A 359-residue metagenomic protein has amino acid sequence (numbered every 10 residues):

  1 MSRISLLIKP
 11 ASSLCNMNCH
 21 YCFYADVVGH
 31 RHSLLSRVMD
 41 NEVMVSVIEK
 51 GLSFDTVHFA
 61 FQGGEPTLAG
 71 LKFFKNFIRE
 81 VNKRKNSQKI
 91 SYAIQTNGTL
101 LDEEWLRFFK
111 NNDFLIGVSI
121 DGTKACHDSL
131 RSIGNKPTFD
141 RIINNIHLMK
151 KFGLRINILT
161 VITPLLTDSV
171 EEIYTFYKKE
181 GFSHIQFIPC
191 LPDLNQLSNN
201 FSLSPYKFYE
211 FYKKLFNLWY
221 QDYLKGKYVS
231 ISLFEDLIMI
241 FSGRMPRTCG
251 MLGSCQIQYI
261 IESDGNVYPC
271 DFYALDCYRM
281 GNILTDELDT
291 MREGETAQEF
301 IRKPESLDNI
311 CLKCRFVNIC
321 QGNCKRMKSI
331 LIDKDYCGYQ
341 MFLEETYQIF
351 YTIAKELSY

Functional and structural regions predicted by a protein language model:
M1-K9, Q298-E305: Ferredoxin-like iron-sulfur electron-transfer modules
S2-M39: Canonical Radical SAM [4Fe-4S] cluster-binding loop centered on the CxxxCxxC motif and its immediate flanking residues
L6-I8, H58-G64, S91-T96, I231-L233: Extended hydrophobic secondary-structure segments that form protein cores and membrane-embedded regions
C15, C19-C22, C249, C255 (+5 more regions): Short cysteine clusters
M44-E49, S53-A60, A69-C190, N200: Radical SAM/AdoMet-radical enzyme domain recognition
S129, I133-D140, H147, K151-G250 (+3 more regions): Radical SAM enzyme [4Fe-4S]-AdoMet core and its adjacent flexible, acidic and glycine-rich loops/tails across
A274-Y359: Flexible mid-to-C-terminal extensions adjoining Fe-S/redox cofactors in radical SAM and related proteins
